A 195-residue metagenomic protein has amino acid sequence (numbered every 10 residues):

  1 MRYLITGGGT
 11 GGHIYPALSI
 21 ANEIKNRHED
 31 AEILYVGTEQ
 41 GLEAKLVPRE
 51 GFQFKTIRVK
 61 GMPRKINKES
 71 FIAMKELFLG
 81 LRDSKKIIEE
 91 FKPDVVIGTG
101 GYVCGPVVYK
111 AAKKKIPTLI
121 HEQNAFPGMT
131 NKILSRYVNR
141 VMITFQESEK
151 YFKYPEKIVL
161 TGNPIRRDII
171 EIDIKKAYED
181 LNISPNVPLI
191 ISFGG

Functional and structural regions predicted by a protein language model:
M1, D173-S192: Nucleotide-sugar donor-binding and catalytic loop/hinge architecture of NDP-sugar-dependent glycosyltransferases
Y3-G7, D30-L81, T161-P164: Conserved nucleotide-sugar phosphate-binding/catalytic loop shared by glycosyltransferases and other
I5, L34, L42, Q53 (+1 more regions): Active-site-proximal region of nucleotide-activated glycan assembly enzymes, centered on histidine/acidic-rich loops
G7-T10, T99-G101, S192-G195: Glycine-rich beta-strand-to-loop/alpha-helix junction loops that act as flexible
G12, V47, G100, A125 (+1 more regions): Residue-level signature of catalytic and energy-coupling elements of molecular machines, predominantly ATP/GTP-dependent
H13-I24: Short amphipathic alpha-helix
I72-E89, I172-K176: Glycine-rich, highly charged phosphate/nucleotide-binding loops
D83-V96, C104-L119, K132-R136, R140: Glycosyltransferases and closely related glycan-assembly transferases that use nucleotide-activated donors
